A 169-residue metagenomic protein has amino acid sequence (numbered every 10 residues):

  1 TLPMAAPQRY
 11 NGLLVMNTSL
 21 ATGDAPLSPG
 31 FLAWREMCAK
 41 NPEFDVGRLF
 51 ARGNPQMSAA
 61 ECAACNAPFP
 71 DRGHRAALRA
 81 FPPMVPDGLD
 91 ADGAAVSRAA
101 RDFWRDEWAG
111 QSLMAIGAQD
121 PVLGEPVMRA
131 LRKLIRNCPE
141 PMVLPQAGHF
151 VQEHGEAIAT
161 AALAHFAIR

Functional and structural regions predicted by a protein language model:
T1: Glycine-rich nucleophile elbow surrounding the catalytic serine of serine-hydrolase chemistry
M4-A5, Y10-V46: Flexible "cap/lid" loop of the alpha/beta hydrolase fold
N17-S19, A118, P145: Nucleotide-sugar donor-binding loop of glycosyltransferases
A33, R48, A64, A77-A80 (+4 more regions): Alpha-helical elements of Rossmann-like donor-binding domains used by nucleotide-donor carbohydrate transfer enzymes
R35-E36, K40, E61, P68-P70 (+4 more regions): Ligand-binding pocket scaffold of soluble enzyme catalytic domains
V46-A60, A64-P70, M84-D90: Helix-loop "lid/cap" segments that line or gate small-molecule binding pockets
H74-K133, E140-V143: Conserved serine/cysteine hydrolase catalytic core
N137-R169: Catalytic active-site module of serine/aspartate enzymes centered on a nucleophile-bearing elbow/loop
